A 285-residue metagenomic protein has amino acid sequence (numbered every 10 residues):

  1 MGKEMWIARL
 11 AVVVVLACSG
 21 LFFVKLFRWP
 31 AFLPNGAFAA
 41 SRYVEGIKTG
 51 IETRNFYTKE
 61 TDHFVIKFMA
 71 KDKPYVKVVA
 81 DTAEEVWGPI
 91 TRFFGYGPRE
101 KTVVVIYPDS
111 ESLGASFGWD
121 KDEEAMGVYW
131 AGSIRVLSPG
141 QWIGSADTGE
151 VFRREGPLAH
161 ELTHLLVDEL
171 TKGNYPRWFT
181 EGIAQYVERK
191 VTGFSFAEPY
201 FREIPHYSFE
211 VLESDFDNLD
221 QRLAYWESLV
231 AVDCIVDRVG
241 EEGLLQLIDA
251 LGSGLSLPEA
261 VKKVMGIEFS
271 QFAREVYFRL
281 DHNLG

Functional and structural regions predicted by a protein language model:
M1-G2, M69, P176, E268: Alpha-helix initiation/capping motif
M1-T58, G285: N-terminal low-structure segments adjacent to metalloprotease catalytic domains across cellular compartments
L10, L33-N35, I66-K67, H160-L162 (+2 more regions): A short alpha-helix capping/helix-coil boundary motif
F38-R42, G46, F94, P98-I106 (+5 more regions): Low-complexity, flexible helical/coil segments
R42-E45, V76, W87, A273-N283: Charged, low-complexity, helix-prone segments enriched in Lys/Glu/Asp/Gln
I51-P176, F194, L257: Juxtacatalytic substrate-recognition/specificity segment
Y129-S133, F152-R153, P157, E169-G285: Acidic/His/Gly-enriched intrinsically disordered linker/tail segments that often contain short helix/coil "MoRF-like"
